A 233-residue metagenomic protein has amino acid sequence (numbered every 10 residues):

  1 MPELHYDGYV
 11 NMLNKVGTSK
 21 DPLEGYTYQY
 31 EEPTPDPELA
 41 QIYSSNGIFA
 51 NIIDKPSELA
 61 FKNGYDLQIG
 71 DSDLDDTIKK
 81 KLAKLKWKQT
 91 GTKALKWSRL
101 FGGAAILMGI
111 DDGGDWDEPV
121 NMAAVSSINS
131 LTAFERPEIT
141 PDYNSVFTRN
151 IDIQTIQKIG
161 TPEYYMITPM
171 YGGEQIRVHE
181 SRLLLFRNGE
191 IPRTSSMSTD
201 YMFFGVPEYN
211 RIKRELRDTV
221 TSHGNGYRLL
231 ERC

Functional and structural regions predicted by a protein language model:
M1-G64: N-terminal-proximal low-complexity accessory segments that begin disordered and transition into the first
D7, K86-T90, T148, D218-G224: Short amphipathic alpha-helical surface micro-motifs
P37-V206: Structured, mid-chain assembly/scaffold modules that mediate subunit interfaces within large macromolecular complexes
R187-C233: Long, internal scaffold/assembly segments composed of regular secondary structure
